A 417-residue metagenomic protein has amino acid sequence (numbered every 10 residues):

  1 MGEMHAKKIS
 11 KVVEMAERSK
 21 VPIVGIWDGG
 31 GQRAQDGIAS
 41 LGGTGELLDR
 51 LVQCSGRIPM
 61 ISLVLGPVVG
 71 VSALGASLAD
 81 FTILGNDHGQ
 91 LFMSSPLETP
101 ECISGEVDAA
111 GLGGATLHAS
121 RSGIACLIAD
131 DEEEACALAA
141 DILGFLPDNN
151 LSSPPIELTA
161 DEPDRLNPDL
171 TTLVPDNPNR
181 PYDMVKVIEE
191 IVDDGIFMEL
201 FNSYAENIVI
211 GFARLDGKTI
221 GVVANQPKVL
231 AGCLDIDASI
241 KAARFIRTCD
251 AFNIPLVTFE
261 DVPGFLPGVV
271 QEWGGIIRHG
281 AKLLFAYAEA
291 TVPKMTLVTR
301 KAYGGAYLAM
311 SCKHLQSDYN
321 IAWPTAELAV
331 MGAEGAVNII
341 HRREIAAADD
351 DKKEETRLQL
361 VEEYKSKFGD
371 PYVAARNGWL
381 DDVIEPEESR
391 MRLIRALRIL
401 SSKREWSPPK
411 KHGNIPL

Functional and structural regions predicted by a protein language model:
M1-L417: Ligand-binding clefts of soluble mixed alpha/beta catalytic domains
